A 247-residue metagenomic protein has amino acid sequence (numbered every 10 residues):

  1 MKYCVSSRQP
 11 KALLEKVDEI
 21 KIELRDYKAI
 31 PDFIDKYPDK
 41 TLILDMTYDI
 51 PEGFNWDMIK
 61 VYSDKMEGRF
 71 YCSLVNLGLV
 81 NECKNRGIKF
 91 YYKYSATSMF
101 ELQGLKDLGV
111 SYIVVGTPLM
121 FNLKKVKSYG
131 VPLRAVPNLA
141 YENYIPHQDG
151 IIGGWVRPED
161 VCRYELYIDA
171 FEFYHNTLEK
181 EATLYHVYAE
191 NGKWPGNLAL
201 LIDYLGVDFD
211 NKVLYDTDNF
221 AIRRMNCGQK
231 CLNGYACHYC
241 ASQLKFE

Functional and structural regions predicted by a protein language model:
M1-G104, L108-E247: Active-site pocket-lining/capping segments in soluble small-molecule metabolic enzymes
